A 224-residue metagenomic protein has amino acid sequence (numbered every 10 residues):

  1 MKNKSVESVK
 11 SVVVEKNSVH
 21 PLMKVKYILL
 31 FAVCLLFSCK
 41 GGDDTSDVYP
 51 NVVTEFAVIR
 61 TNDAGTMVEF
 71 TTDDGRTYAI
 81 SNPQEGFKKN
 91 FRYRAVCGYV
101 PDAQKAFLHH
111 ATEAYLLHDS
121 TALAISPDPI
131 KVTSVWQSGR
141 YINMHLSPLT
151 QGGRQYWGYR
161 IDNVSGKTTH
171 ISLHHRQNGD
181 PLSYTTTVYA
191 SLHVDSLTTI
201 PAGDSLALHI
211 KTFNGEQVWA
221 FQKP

Functional and structural regions predicted by a protein language model:
K2-K16, Y49-P224: First exposed extracellular module after export/assembly in secreted or surface-exposed proteins
S18-P21: Short hydrophobic targeting helices and cationic amphipathic motifs that mediate membrane/organellar targeting
K24-L30: Sec-dependent signal peptide recognition, specifically the positively charged N-region followed immediately by
L35-S38: C-terminal motif of bacterial Sec signal peptides marking the signal peptidase cleavage site
K40-D43: Bacterial signal peptide processing site
S46: Cys/His-rich zinc-coordinating "finger/knuckle" motifs
